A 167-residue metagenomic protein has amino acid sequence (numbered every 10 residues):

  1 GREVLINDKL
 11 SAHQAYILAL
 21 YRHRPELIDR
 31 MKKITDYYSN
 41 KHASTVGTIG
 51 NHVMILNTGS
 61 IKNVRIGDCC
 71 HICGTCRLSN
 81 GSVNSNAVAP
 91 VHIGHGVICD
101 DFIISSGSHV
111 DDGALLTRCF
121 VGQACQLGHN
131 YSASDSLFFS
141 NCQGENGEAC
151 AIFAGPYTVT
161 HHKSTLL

Functional and structural regions predicted by a protein language model:
G1-G47, N51, C69: Terminal amphipathic alpha-helical/low-complexity segments used for targeting or macromolecular assembly
N40-L167: Structural signal for interior beta-strand "rungs" in well-ordered beta-sheet cores of soluble enzyme domains
